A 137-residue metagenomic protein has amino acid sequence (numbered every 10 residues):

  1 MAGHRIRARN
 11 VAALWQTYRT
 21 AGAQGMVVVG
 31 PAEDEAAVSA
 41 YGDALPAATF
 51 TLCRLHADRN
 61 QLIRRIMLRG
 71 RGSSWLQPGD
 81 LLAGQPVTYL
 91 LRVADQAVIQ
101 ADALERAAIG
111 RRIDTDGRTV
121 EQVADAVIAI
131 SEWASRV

Functional and structural regions predicted by a protein language model:
M1-R5: Flexible beta-alpha connector loops of hexameric P-loop NTPases
I6-T49: Glycine-rich phosphate-binding loop used to anchor ATP phosphates in small-molecule kinases, encompassing both
M26-P31, C53-H56, I113-D114: Conserved beta-strand segments of the P-loop GTPase G domain that flank and frequently precede/overlap
A32-E35, A57-Q61, T119: Conserved nucleotide-binding/hydrolysis micro-motifs of P-loop NTPases
A47-R69: Conserved phosphate-donor/acceptor-positioning beta-strand/loop module used by diverse small-molecule
R71-G72, E132: Residue-level marker of structural boundaries
G72-A126: Small-molecule kinase domains that catalyze NTP-dependent phosphoryl transfer to phosphate-bearing small molecules
D125-V137: C-terminal accessory "lid"/substrate-recognition subdomains
